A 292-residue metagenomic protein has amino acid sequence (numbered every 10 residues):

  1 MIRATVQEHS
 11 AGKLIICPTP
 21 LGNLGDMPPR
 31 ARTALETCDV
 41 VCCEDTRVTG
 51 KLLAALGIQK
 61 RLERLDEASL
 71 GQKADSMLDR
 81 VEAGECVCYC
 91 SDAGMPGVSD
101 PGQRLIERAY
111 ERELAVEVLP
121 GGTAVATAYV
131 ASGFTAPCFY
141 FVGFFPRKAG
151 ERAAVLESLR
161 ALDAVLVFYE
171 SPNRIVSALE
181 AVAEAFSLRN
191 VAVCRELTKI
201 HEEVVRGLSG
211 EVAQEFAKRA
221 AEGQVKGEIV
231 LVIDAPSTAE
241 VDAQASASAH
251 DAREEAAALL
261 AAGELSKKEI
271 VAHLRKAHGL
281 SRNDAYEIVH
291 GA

Functional and structural regions predicted by a protein language model:
M1-E67: Glycine-rich, flexible N-terminal cofactor/catalytic loop recognition
A11, C86, V165, P172-A292: A contiguous loop/helix-start segment that scaffolds small-molecule binding in enzyme catalytic cores
K13-C17, A83-S91, F139, A164-F168 (+1 more regions): Generic beta-sheet signal
A34-V41, E113-E117, A164-L166: Short active-site oxyanion
C43, V118-G121, F168, V193: General beta-strand structural signal in soluble alpha/beta enzymes
R64-Q72, F145-K148: Conserved helicase motor
A74-T123, T127: Glycine/small-residue-rich loop that forms an oxyanion/phosphate-binding "nest" at active or ligand-binding sites
R104-L162: Class I SAM-dependent methyltransferase SAM-binding "motif I" and its flanking Rossmann-like core
